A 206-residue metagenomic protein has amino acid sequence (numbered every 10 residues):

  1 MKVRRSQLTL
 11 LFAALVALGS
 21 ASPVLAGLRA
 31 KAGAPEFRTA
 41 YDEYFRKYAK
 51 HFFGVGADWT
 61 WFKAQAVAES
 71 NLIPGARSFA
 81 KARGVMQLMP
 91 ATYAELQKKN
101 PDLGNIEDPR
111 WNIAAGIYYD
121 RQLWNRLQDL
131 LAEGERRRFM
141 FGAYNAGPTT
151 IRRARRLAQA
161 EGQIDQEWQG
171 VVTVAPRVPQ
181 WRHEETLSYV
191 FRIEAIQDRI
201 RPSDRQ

Functional and structural regions predicted by a protein language model:
K2, A26-E43, A91-Y118, Q122-Q206: Non-catalytic cell-wall polysaccharide-engagement segments
K2-R5, T9-F53, P74, K99: N-terminal export signals and maturation junctions of secreted/periplasmic proteins
A49-W59, D129-L130: Short, charged helix-capping/linker segments at alpha-helix termini
G56-I73, G116-I117, M140-N145, I193: Short, functionally critical alpha-helical segments immediately adjacent to catalytic or ligand/cofactor-binding
D58-F62, K81-G84, R136, M140 (+1 more regions): Residue-level detector of well-ordered alpha-helical segments, enriched for hydrophobic/aromatic packing positions
V67-V85, M89-T92, G147, I193: Cell-wall polysaccharide-cleaving catalytic domain and substrate-binding groove, primarily in peptidoglycan/chitin
